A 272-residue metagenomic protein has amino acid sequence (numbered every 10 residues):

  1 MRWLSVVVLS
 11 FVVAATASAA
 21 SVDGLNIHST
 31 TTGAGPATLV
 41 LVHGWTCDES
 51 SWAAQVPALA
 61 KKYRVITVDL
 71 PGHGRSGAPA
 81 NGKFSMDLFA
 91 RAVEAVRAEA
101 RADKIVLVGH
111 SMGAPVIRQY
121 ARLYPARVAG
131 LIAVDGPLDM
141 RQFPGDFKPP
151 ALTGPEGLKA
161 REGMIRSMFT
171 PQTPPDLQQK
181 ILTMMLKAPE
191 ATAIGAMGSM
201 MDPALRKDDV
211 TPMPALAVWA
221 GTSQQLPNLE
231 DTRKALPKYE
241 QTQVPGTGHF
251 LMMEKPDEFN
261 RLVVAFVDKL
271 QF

Functional and structural regions predicted by a protein language model:
S5-A15: Bacterial N-terminal signal peptides
V22-L25, T67-V108, M112, V116 (+1 more regions): Active-site loop/oxyanion-hole signature of alpha/beta-hydrolase fold enzymes
L25, T31-A78: Conserved HGGG/HGGXW glycine-rich cap/lid loop of the alpha/beta-hydrolase fold
S51-A53, S76-G82, F143-P144, N228-L229: Conserved catalytic-core motifs of eukaryotic protein kinase domains, centered on the activation segment
R118-L123, R127-K159: Flexible "cap/lid" loop of the alpha/beta hydrolase fold
Q142-G145, L152-P212: Conserved alpha/beta-hydrolase catalytic His-Asp/Glu region
P214-M253: Conserved loop-alpha-helix segment in the C-terminal half of the alpha/beta-hydrolase fold that carries the catalytic
M253-D268: Post-His helix in hydrolase/transferase enzymes
